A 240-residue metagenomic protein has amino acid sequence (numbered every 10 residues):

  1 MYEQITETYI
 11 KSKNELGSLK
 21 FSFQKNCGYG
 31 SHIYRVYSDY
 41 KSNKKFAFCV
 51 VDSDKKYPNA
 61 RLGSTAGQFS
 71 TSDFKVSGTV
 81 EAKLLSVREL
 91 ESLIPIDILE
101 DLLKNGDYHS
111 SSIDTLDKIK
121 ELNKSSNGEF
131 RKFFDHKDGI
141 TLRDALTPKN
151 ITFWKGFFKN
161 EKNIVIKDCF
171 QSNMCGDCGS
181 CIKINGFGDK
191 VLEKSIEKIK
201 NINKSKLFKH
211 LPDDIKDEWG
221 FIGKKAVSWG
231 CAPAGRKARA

Functional and structural regions predicted by a protein language model:
M1-Y57: RecA-like P-loop NTPase motor core
E3, Y34, S38, G63 (+8 more regions): Generic detector of well-ordered alpha-helical segments enriched in charged/polar residues, highlighting helical
I5-T6, Y29-H32, G63-A66, D73-S77 (+1 more regions): Short amphipathic alpha-helical surface micro-motifs
Y57-G63: Active-site-adjacent loop/helix micro-motif of nuclease/hydrolase catalytic cores
P58, K75-N105, N201, K216-A240: TOPRIM fold recognition
T65-I182: Activity-critical C-terminal alpha-helical subdomain
T147, I151-A240: Charge-biased C-terminal accessory regions appended to nucleic-acid-, cytoskeletal NTPase
